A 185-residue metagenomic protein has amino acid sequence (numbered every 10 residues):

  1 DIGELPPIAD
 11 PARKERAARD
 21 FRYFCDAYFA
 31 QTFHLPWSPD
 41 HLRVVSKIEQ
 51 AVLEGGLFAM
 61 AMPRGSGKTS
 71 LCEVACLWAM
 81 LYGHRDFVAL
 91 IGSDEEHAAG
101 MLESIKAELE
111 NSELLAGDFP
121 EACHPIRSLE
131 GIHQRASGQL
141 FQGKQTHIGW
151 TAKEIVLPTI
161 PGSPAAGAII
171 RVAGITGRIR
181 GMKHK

Functional and structural regions predicted by a protein language model:
D1-G56: N-terminal accessory segments
V45-E49, S70-L81: Contiguous, well-ordered alpha-helical segments that form the cores/surfaces of helical PPI scaffolds
G55-V74: Walker A/P-loop
L57-A59, F87-A89, I169: Residue-level preference for the first positions of well-ordered beta-strands
T69, T176-H184: SF2 helicase motor core recognition
A79-F87, E110-E113: Post-Walker A helix-loop "phosphate-sensing" segment adjacent to the P-loop in P-loop NTPases
H84-D86, A168, K183-H184: Short glycine-/polar-rich loops that comprise or flank the Walker A/P-loop and associated switch/sensor motifs
I91-R171, T176: Conserved nucleotide-state-sensing and coupling region of NTP-binding domains
